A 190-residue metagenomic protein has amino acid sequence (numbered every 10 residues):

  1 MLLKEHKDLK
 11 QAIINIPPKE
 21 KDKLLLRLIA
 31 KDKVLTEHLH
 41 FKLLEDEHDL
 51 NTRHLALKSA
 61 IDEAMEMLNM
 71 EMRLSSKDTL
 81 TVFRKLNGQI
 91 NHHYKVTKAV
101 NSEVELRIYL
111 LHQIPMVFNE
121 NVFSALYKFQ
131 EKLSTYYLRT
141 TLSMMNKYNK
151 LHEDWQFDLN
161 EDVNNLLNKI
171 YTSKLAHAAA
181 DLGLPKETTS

Functional and structural regions predicted by a protein language model:
L2-M70: N-terminal interaction modules that seed assembly of large macromolecular complexes
I16, K31, M67, E71 (+6 more regions): Surface-exposed polar/charged interaction patches
K33, R107, Q113, E120-A125 (+3 more regions): N-terminal intrinsically disordered, cationic/polar leader segments that include organellar targeting peptides
T36, M65, N87-Y94, L111-V122 (+2 more regions): A structural signal for well-ordered alpha-helices, especially hydrophobic packing surfaces of coiled-coils
K42-L106: Long amphipathic alpha-helical segments with strong coiled-coil/leucine-zipper propensity
N69-M72, S76, Y94-N101, N119-L126 (+2 more regions): Long, hydrophobic, amphipathic alpha-helical segments used as structural scaffolds
Q130-S190: Eukaryote-biased recognition of C-terminal alpha-helical segments
